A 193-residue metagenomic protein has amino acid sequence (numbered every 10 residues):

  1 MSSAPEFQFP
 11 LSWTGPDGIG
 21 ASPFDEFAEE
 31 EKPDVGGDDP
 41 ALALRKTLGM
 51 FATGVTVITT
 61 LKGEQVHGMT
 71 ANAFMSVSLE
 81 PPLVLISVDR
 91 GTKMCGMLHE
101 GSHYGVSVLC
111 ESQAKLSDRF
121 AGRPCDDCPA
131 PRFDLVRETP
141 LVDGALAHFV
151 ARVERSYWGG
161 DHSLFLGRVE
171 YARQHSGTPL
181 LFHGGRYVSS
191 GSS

Functional and structural regions predicted by a protein language model:
S2-S193: Basic, polyanion-binding surface patches
